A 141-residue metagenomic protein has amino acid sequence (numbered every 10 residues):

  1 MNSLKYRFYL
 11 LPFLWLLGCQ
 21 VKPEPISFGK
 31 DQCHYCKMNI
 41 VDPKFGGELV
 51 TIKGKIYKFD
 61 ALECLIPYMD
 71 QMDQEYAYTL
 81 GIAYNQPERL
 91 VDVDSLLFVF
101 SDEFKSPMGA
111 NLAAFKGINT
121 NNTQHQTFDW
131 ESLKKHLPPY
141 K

Functional and structural regions predicted by a protein language model:
M1-Y9: Bacterial N-terminal signal peptides that target proteins for export
L16-G18: C-terminal motif of bacterial Sec signal peptides marking the signal peptidase cleavage site
Q20-K22: Bacterial signal peptide processing site
G29: Short metal-coordination and nucleic-acid-contact micro-motifs, chiefly zinc-binding Cys/His arrays
H34-Q74: Post-signal-peptide N-terminal segment of Sec-exported extracytoplasmic proteins
Y57-F98: Mature extracytoplasmic domains of secretory-pathway proteins
L96, P107-L112: Short, secretory-pathway propeptide segments and organelle targeting presequences
A114-K141: C-terminal partner/receptor-binding element of secreted or periplasmic proteins
